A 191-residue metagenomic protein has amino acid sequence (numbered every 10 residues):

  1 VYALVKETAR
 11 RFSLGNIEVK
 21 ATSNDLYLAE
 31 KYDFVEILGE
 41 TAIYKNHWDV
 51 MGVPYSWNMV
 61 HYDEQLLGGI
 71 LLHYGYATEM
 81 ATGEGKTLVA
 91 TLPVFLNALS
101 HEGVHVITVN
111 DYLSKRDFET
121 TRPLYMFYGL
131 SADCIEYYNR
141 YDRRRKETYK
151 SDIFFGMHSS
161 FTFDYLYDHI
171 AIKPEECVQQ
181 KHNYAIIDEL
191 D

Functional and structural regions predicted by a protein language model:
V1-D191: Conserved P-loop NTPase motor core
